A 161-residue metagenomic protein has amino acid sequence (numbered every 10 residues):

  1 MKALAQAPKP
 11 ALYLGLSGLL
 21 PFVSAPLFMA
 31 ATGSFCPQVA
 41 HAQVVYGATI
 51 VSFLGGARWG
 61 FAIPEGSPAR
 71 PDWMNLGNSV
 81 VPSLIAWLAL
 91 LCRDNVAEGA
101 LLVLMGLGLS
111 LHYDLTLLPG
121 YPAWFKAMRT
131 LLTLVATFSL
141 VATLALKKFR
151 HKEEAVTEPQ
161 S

Functional and structural regions predicted by a protein language model:
K2-Q6, F35-H41, A57-R70, C92-R93 (+1 more regions): Short juxtamembrane and helix-loop transition motifs at transmembrane-helix boundaries in membrane proteins
A3-S17: N-terminal membrane topogenic signal
A11, Q38-T49, S67-P82, A100: A loop-to-helix transmembrane entry motif
G18-A25, M74-W87, M128-A145: Small-residue-rich segments of transmembrane alpha-helices in multi-pass membrane proteins, especially helix faces
I50-S52, M105-T116: Alpha-helical transmembrane segments and their membrane-interface exit regions
L90-L109: Transmembrane helix-loop-helix
D114-A136: Interfacial loop-to-transmembrane junctions
A142-S161: Juxtamembrane boundary at the C-terminal end of a transmembrane helix
